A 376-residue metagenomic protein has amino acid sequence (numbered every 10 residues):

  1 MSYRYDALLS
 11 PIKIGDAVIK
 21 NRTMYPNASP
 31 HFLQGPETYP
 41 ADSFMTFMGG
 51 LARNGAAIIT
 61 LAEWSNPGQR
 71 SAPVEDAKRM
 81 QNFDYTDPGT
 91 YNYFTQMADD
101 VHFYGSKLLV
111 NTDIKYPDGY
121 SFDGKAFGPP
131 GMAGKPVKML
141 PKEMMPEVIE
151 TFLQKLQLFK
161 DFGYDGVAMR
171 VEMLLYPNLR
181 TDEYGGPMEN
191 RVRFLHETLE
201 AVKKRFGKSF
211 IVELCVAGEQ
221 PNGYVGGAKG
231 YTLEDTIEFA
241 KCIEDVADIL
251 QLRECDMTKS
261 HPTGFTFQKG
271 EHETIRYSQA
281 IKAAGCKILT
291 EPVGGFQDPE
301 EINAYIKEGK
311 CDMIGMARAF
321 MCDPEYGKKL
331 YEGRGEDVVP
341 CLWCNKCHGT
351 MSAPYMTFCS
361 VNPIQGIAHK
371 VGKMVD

Functional and structural regions predicted by a protein language model:
M1-D376: Flavin-dependent oxidoreductase catalytic cores
